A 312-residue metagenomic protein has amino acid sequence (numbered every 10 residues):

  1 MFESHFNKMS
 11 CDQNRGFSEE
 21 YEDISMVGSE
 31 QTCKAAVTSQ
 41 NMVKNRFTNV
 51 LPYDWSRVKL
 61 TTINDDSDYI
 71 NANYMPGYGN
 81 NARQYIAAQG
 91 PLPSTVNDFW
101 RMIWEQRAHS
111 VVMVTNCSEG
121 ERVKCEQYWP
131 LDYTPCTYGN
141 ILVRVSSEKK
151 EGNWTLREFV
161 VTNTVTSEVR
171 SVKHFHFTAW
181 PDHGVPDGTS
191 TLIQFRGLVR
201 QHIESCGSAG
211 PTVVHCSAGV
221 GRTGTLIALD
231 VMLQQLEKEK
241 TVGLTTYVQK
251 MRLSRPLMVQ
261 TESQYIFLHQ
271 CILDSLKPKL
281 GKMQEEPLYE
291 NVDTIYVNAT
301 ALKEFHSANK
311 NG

Functional and structural regions predicted by a protein language model:
M1-G312: Cys-based phosphatases of the PTP/DUSP/CDC25 superfamily and their flanking regulatory architecture
